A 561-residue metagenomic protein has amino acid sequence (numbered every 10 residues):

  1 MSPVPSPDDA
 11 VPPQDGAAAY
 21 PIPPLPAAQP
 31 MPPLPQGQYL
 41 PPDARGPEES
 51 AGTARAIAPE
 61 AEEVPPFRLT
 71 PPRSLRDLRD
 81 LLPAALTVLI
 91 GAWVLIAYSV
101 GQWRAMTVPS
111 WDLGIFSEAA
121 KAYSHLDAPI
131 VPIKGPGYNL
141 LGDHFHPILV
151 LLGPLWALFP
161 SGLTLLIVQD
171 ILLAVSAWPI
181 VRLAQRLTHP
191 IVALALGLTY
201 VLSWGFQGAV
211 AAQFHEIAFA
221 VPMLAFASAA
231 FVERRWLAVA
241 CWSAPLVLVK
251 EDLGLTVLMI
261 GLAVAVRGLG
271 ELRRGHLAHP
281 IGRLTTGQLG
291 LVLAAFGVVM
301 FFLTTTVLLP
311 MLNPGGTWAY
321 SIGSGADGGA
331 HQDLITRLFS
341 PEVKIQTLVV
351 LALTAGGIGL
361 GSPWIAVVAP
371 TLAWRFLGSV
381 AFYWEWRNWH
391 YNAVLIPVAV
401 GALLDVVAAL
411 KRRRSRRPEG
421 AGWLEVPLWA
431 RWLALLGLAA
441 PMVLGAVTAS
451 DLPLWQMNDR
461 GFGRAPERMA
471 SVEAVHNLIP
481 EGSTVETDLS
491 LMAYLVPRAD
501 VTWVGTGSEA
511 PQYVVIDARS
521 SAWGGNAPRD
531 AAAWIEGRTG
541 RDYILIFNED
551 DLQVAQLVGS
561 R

Functional and structural regions predicted by a protein language model:
M1-A97, L284-L293: Start-transfer (signal-anchor) and selected internal transmembrane alpha helices of multi-pass inner/ER membrane
V88-L89, L291-V298, K411-D451: Signature aromatic-anchored transmembrane alpha helix within multi-pass, membrane-resident enzymes that catalyze glycan
Y98, V108, D112, A122 (+2 more regions): Membrane-lumen/periplasm interface segments of specific transmembrane helices in polyprenyl phosphate-linked
I115-N139, P147-I148: Extracytosolic helix-loop segments that constitute the early lumenal/periplasmic catalytic or substrate-binding loops
L163, I167-L187: Transmembrane-helix motifs of polytopic, lipid-linked glycan transferases
P179-R182, T199, A218-W242, R267-G270: Specific aromatic-rich, kink-prone transmembrane helix
T256-A295: Perimembrane helix-loop-helix junctions
A366-G422: Hydrophobic/aromatic-rich transmembrane helices and adjacent perimembrane loops
